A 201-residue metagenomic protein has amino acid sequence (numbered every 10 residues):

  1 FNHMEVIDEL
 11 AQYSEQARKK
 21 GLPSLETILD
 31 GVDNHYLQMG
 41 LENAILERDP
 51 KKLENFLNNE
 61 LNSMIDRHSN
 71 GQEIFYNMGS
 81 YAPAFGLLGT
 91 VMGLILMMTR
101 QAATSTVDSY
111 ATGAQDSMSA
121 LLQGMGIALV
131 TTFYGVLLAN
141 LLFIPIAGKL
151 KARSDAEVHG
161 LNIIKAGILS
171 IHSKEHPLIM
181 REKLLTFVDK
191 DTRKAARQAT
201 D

Functional and structural regions predicted by a protein language model:
F1-Q72, A156-D201: Large intracellular
S63-R153: Helix-termination/interfacial motifs at the ends of transmembrane alpha-helices
